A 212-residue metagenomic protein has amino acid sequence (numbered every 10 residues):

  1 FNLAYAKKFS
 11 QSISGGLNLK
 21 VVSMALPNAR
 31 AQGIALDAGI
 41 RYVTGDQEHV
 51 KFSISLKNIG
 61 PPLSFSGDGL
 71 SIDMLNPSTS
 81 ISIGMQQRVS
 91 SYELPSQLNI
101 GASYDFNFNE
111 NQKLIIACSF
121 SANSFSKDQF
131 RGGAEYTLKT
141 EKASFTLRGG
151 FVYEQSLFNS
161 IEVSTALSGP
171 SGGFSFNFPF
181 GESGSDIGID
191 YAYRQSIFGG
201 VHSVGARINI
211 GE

Functional and structural regions predicted by a protein language model:
F1-E212: Outer-membrane beta-barrel porins/channels
